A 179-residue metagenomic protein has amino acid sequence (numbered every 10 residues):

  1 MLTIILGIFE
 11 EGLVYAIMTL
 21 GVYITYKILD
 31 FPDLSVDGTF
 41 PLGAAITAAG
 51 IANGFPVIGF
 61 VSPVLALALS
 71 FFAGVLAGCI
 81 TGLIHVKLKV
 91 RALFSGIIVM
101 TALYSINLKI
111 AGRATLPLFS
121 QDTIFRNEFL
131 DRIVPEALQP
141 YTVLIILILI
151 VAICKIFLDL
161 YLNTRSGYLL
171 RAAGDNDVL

Functional and structural regions predicted by a protein language model:
M1-M18, F55-L65, P140: Membrane-interfacial amphipathic/re-entrant helices at transmembrane-helix boundaries
I8, L13, G38, V64-F72 (+2 more regions): Hydrophobic alpha-helical transmembrane segments
Y15-L20, A48, V75-L83, S105-L108 (+3 more regions): Transmembrane alpha-helical segments of multi-pass membrane transport proteins and ion-pumping complexes
Y26-P32, V36-K87, F129, I133-A137: Membrane-embedded helix boundary and interhelical linker motif in transport proteins
L34-L42, K89-V99, L169-R171: Cytoplasmic-side transmembrane-helix entry/capping segments in multi-pass membrane proteins
L42-A49, I98-N107: Small-residue-rich segments of transmembrane alpha-helices in multi-pass membrane proteins, especially helix faces
A92, L103-N163: Transmembrane helix-bundle core of multi-pass membrane transporters and related energy-transducing complexes
I156-L179: Membrane-helix/interface signature in polytopic inner-membrane proteins
